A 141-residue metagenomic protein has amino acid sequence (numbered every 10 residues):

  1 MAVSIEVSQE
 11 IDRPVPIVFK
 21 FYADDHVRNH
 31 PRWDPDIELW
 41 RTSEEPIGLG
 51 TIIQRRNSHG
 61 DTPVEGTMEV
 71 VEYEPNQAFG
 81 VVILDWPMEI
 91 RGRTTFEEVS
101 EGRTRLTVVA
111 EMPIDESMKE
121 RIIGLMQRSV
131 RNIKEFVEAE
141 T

Functional and structural regions predicted by a protein language model:
M1-E10, V99, R103, G124-Q127 (+1 more regions): Hydrophobic-ligand-binding modules of eukaryotic lipid transfer/binding families
M1-E44: Hydrophobic ligand-binding cavity/cleft-lining segments
S4-E6, P63-T67, M88-R93: Short, surface-exposed coil-to-beta transition loops
D12-P16, E45-I47, V71-N76, T95-R105: A short, structured loop/turn motif at beta-sheet edges
R13, H59, M112-I114: Beta-strand elements of well-folded, non-transmembrane domains
V18-Y22, H30, I53-R55, V70 (+3 more regions): Hydrophobic pocket/interface hotspot
W40-D85, G124, R128, F136-T141: Glycine-rich portal/gate segments that line the openings of hydrophobic small-molecule binding cavities
A78-R128, I133-E135: Beta-strand/loop substructures that line and gate deep hydrophobic ligand-binding cavities in soluble
